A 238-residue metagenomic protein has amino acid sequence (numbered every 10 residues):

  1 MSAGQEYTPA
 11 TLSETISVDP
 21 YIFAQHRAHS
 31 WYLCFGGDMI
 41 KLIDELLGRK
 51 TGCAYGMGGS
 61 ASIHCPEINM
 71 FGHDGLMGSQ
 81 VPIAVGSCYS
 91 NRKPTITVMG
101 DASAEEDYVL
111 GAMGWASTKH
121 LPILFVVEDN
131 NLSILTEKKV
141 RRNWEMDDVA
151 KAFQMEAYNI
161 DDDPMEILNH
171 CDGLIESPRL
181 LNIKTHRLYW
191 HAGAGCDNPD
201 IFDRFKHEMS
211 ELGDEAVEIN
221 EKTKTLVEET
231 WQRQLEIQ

Functional and structural regions predicted by a protein language model:
M1-H120, K139-N143, D147, A152-Q154: Cofactor-binding active-site loop characterized by glycine-rich and histidine/acidic residues
A24, T97, F125-V127, L180-L181: Structural beta-sheet core signal
A28-W31, M99-E105, D129-S133, D163-M165 (+1 more regions): Acidic, glycine-rich active-site loops and adjacent beta-strand->loop/helix elements that engage anionic groups
C34-F35, Y108, L135-K138, H170 (+1 more regions): Short, well-ordered secondary-structure micro-motifs
Y89, K93-P94, R141-C171, D200-N220: Conserved thiamine diphosphate
L121-P122, E176: Loop/turn elements at helix/coil->beta-strand transitions in domains of secreted/extracellular proteins
P122-V127, E156: Short, proline-centered helix/strand-breaking motifs
G173-Q238: Glycine/aspartate-rich loop-and-adjacent alpha/beta segment that forms the canonical ThDP
